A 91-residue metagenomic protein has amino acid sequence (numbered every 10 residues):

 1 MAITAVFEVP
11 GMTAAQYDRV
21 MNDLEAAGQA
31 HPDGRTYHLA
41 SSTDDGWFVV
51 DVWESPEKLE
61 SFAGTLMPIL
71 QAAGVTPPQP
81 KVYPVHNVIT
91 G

Functional and structural regions predicted by a protein language model:
M1-V50, E54-P68, T76-G91: Short S/T/G/P-rich N-terminal loop/turn motif that feeds into the first structured element of a domain
